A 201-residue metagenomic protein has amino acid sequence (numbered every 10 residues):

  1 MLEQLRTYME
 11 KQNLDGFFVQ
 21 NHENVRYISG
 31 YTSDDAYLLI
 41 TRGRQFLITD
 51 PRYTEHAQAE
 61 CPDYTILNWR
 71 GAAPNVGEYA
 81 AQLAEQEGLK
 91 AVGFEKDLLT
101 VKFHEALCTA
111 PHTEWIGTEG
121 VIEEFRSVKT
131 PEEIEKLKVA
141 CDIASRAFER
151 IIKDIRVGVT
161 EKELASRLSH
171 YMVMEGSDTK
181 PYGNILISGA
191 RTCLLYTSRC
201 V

Functional and structural regions predicted by a protein language model:
M1-F46, G77-A81, E85-G88, T109-W115 (+2 more regions): Terminal domain-start leader segments
V19-Q20, L67-G71, I116-G120, Y182: Conserved beta-strand termini and adjacent loop/short-helix elements that scaffold enzyme active sites in alpha/beta
Q20-H22, T49-P51, R70, F94-L98: Structural motif
Y27-I28, H56-A57, K102, L194-L195: Short helix/loop capping segments that flank catalytic or ligand/cofactor-binding pockets
P51-N68: Compact, glycine/acidic-enriched structural inserts
N75-K180: Flexible, acidic/His-enriched mid-domain "rim/lid" segments that flank
T179-A190: Short, basic/aromatic beta-hairpin or loop at an interaction surface
Y196-V201: Conserved small/polar residues in nucleotide/adenosyl-binding loops
